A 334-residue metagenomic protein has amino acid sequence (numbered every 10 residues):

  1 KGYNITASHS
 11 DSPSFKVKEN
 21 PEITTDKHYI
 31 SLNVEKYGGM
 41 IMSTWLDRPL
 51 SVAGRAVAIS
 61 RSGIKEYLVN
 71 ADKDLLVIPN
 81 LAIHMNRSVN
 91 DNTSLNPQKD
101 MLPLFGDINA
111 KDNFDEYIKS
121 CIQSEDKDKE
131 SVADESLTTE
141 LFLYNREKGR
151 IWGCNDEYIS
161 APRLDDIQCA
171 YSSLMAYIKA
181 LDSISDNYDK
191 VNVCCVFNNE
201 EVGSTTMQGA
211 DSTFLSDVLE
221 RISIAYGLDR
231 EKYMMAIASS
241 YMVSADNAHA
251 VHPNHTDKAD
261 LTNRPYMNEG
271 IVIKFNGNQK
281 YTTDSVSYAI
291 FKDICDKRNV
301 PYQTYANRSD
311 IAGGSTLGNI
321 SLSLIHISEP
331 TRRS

Functional and structural regions predicted by a protein language model:
K1, V69-S160: Soluble metallo-hydrolase cores and metallopeptidase-like ectodomains found primarily in the secretory/periplasmic
G2-S88: A generic, well-ordered mixed alpha/beta core segment in the N-terminal half of proteins
I5, N187-N199, M234-I237, Y241-V243 (+1 more regions): Beta-strand segments within the central parallel beta-sheet cores of soluble alpha/beta enzyme folds
S8-S10, I30-L32, Y37, S160-G203 (+1 more regions): Alpha-helical metal-binding/catalytic segments enriched in His/Glu/Asp
S10-P13, P21, G38-M40, S60 (+4 more regions): Acidic, glycine-rich active-site loops and adjacent beta-strand->loop/helix elements that engage anionic groups
N86-D115, G203-R298: Metal-dependent peptidase/peptidase-like ectodomains
S285-K292, S309-L324: Short glycine-rich, acidic/polar surface loops and turns
I325-E329: Conserved small/polar residues in nucleotide/adenosyl-binding loops
